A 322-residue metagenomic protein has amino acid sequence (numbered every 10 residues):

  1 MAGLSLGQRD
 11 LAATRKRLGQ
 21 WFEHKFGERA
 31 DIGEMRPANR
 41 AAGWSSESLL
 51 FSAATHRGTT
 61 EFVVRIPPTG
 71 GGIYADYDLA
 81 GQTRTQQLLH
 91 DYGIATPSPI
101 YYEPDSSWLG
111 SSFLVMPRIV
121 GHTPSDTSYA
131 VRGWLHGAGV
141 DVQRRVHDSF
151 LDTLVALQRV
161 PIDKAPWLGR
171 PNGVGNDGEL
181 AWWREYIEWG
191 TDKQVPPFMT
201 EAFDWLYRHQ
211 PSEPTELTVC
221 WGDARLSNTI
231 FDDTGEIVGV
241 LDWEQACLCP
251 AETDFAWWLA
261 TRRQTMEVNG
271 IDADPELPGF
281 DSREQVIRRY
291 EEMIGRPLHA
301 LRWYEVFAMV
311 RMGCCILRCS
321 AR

Functional and structural regions predicted by a protein language model:
M1-A30: Juxta-kinase regulatory segment immediately upstream of eukaryotic protein kinase catalytic domains
M1-L6, P68, E267-G270: A short, surface-exposed helix-loop junction/capping segment
R36-E201, W205, H209-E216, D232-G235: ATP-binding pocket architecture of kinase catalytic cores
G169-P171, R296-A308: All-alpha amphipathic helical-bundle segments outside canonical DNA-binding/catalytic cores that form hydrophobic
V219-W221, L226: Catalytic-loop of the protein kinase fold
L241-A246: Activation of the activation-loop gatekeeper triad in protein kinase-fold domains
T253-I294, A308-R322: Active-site activation/catalytic loop segments of kinase-like enzymes and analogous catalytic loops in related
